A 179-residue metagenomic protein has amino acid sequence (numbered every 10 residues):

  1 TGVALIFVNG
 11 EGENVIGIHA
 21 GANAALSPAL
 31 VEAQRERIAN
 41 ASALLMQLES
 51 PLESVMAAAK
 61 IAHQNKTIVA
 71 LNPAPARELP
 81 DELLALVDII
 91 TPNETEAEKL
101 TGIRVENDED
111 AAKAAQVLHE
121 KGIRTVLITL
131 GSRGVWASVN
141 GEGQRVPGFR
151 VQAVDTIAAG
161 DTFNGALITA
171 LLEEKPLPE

Functional and structural regions predicted by a protein language model:
T1-A43, K60: Conserved N-terminal subdomain of the carbohydrate kinase-like
F7-N9, E49, L86, G122 (+1 more regions): Conserved functional loop/turn residues at catalytic and ligand-binding sites
V8-E13, L86-I90, N107-D108, E142-V146: Short, hinge-like loop/turn segments at secondary-structure boundaries
G21-N23, A74-A76, T95-A97, F149-Q152: Short, acidic/turn-prone active-site loops that include or flank metal/cofactor- and phosphate-binding residues
E36-A39, A85, K121: Structured loop/turn residues at beta-strand edges in well-structured enzyme cores
A41-K113, S132-V135: Conserved beta-alpha-beta core of the PfkB/ribokinase-like small-molecule kinase fold
Q64, R77-E82, D108-E179: Conserved phosphate-binding/catalytic region of the ribokinase-like
